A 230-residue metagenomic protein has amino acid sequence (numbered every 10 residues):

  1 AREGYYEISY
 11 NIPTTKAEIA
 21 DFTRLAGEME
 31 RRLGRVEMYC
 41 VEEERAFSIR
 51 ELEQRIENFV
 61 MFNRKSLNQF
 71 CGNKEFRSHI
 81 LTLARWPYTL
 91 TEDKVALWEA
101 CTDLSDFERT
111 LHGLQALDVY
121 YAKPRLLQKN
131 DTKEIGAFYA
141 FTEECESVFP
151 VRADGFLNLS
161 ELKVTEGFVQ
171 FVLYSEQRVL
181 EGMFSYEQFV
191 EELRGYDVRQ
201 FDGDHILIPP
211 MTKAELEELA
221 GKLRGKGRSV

Functional and structural regions predicted by a protein language model:
A1-A17: Short, intrinsically disordered low-complexity segments
T15, S48-E51, T91-D93, S185: Alpha-helix initiation/capping motif
T15-L25: Well-ordered, non-membrane alpha-helical segments in soluble/globular domains
T23, G27-E30, E53, A220: Residue-level detector of alpha-helical secondary structure
M29-E37: A common structural junction motif
C40-R50: Short proline/glycine- and acidic-rich turn/helix-capping motifs at secondary-structure junctions
E51-Y174: Aromatic/basic-lined ligand-recognition segments that form π-stacking hydrophobic pockets flanked by Lys/Arg to engage
L162-V230: Extended, charged low-complexity segments that frequently continue into or abut oligomerization scaffolds
